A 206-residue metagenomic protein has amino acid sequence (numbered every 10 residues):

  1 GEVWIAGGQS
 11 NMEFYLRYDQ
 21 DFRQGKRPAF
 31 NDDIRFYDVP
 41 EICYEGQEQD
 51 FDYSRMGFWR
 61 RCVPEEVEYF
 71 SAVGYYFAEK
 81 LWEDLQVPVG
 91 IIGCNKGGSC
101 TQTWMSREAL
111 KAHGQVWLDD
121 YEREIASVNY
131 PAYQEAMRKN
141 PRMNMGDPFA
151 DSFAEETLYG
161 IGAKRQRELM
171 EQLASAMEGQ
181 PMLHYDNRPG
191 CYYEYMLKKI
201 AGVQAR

Functional and structural regions predicted by a protein language model:
G1-R206: Cell-envelope and extracellular/periplasmic
